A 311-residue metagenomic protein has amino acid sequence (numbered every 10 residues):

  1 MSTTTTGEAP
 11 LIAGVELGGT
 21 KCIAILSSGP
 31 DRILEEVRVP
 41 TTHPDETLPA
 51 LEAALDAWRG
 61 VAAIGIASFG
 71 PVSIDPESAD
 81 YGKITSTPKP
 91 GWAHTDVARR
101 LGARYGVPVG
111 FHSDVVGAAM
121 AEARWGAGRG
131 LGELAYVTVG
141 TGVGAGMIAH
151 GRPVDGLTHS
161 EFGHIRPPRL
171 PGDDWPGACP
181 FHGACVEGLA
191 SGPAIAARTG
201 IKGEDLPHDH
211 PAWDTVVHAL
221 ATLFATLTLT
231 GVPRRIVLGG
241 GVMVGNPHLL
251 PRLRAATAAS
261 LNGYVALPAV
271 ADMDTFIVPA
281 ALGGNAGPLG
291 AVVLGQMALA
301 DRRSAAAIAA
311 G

Functional and structural regions predicted by a protein language model:
M1-A63, V72-D80, R99-V107, A121-L131 (+1 more regions): ATP-binding/phosphotransfer module of carbohydrate and carboxylate kinases, centering on a glycine-rich
R32-I33, I84, P153-V154: Hydrophobic "anchor" residues
V37-R38, K89, T158-H159: Short clusters of small/polar residues that mark proteolytic maturation junctions
S68, V139-T141, G240-G241: Short secondary-structure boundary segments
S78-A93: A charged helix-plus-loop insertion that forms the helical arch/lid used to bind and gate nucleic-acid substrates
V109-G117: General beta-strand structural signal in soluble alpha/beta enzymes
D114, G140, A291: Active-site glycine-centered loops adjacent to acidic/histidine catalytic or metal-binding residues that shape
L131-L189: Glycine-rich phosphate-binding loop of actin/hexokinase-like ATP-binding domains
